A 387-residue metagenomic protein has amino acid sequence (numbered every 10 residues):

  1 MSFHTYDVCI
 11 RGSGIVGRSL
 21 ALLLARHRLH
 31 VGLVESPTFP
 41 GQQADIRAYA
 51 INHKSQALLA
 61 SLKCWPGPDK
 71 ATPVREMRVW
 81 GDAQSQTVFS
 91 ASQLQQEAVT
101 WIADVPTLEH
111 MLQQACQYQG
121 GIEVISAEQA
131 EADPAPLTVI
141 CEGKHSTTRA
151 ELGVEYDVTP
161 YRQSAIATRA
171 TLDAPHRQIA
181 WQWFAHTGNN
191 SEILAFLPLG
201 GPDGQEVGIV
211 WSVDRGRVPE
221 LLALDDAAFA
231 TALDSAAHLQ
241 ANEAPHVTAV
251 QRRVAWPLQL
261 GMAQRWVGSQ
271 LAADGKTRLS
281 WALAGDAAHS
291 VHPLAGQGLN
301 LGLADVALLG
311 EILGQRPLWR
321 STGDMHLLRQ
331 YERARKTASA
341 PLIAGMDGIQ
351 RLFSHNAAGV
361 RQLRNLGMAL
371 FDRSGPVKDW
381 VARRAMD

Functional and structural regions predicted by a protein language model:
S2-H4, A57-S61, P68-E151, D157-A165: Conserved N-terminal helical subregion
T5-C9, S13-R75: Glycine-rich FAD cofactor-binding loop and adjacent beta-loop-alpha segment at the N-terminus of flavoprotein
V8, V31, P136-T138, A282: Hydrophobic "anchor" residues on beta-strands that sit immediately upstream of conserved functional sites
R11, V34, C141, G285 (+1 more regions): Active-site flanking residues adjacent to catalytic metal/cofactor-binding acidic residues
L59, T138-A255, M262: Conserved FAD-binding catalytic core of PHBH/FMO-like flavoproteins
R217, L221-L313, L318-G323: FAD/FMN-dependent oxidoreductases across multiple families
E311-D387: C-terminal helical "tail/cap" subdomain of flavin- and related membrane-associated enzymes
